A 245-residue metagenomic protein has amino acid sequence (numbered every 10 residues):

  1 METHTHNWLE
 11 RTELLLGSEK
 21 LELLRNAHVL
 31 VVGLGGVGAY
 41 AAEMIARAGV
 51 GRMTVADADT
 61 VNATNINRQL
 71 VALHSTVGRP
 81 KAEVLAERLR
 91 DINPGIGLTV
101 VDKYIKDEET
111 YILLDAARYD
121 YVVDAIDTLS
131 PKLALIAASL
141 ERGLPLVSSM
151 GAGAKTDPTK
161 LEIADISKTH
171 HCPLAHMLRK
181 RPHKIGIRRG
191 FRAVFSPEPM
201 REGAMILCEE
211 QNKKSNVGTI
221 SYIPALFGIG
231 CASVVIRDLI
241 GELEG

Functional and structural regions predicted by a protein language model:
M1-V29: N-terminal charged helix/coil linker that caps or initiates catalytic domains
E2-H4, D115-R118, T128-P131, E141 (+4 more regions): Glycine-rich phosphate/adenylate-binding loop
V31-G33, A56: Conserved N-terminal Rossmann-fold NAD(P)-binding element of oxidoreductases
V37-G38: Hydrophobic/small residue at the entry helix of a nucleotide-binding pocket
V50, V55-N93: Glycine-rich phosphate-binding loop and adjoining beta1-alpha1-beta2 segment of Rossmann-like nucleotide-binding folds
D102-T110: Conserved SAM/SAH-binding loop
A125-I126, S149: Short, well-ordered coil/turn residues at beta-beta hairpins and beta-strand->alpha-helix junctions within
